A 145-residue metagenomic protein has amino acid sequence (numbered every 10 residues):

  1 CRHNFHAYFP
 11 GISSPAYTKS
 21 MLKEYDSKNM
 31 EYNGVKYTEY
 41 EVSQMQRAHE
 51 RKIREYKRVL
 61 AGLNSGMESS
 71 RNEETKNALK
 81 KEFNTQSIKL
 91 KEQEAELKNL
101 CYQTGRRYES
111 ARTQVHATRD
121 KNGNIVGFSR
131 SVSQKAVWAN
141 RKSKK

Functional and structural regions predicted by a protein language model:
C1-K145: Activation/maturation switch segments at domain boundaries
